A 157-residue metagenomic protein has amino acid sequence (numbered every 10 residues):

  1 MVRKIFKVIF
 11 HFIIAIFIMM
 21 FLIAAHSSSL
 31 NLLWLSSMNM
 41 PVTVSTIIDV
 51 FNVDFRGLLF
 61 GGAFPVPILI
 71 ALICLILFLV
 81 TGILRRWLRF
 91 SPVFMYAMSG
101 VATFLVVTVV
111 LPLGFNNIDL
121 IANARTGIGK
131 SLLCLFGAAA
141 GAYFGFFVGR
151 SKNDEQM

Functional and structural regions predicted by a protein language model:
M1-M157: Juxtamembrane/disordered regions of integral membrane proteins
